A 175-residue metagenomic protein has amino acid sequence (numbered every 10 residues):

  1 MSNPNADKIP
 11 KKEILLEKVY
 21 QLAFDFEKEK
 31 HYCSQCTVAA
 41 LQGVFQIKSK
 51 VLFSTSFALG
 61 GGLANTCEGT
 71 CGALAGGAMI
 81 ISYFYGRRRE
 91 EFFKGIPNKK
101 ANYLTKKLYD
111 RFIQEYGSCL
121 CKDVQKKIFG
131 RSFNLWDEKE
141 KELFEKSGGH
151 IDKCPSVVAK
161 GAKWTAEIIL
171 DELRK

Functional and structural regions predicted by a protein language model:
M1-E29: Polybasic, low-complexity association/targeting segments
L16-Q21, T55-G62, E142-L143: Glycine/charged-rich beta-loop-alpha catalytic/anionic-binding loops adjacent to active sites
E27, H31-Y85: Small-residue-enriched, tightly packed secondary-structure blocks
A39-G43, G77-I81, F93-K175: Amphipathic alpha-helical interface segments
R89-E90: Active-site-proximal mixed secondary-structure blocks
